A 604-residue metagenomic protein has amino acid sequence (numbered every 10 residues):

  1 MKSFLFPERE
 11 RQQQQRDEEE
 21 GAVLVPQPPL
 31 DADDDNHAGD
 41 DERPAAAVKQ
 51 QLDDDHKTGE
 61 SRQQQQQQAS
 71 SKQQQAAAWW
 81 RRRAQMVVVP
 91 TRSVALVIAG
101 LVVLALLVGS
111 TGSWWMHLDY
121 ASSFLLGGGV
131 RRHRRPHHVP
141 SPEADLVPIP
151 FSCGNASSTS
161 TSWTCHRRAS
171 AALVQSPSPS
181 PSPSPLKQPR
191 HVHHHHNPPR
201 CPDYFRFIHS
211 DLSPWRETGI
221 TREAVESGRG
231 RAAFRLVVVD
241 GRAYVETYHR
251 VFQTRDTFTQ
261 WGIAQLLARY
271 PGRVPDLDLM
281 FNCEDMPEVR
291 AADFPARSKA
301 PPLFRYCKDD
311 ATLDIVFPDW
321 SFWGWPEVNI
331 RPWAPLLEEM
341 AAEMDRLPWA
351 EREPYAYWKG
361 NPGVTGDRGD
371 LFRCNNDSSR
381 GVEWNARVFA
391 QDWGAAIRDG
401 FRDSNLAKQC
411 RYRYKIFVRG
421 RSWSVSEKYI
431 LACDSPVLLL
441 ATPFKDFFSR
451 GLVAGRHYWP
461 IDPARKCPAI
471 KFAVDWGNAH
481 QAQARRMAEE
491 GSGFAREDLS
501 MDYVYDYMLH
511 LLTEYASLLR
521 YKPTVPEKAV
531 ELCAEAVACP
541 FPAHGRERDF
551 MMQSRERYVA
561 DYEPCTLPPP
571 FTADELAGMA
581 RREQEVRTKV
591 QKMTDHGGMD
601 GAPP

Functional and structural regions predicted by a protein language model:
M1-P90: Short, low-complexity, Lys/Arg-enriched N-terminal segments of secretory-pathway carbohydrate enzymes
K2-L5, Q73-N405, V525-L532, V537 (+1 more regions): Secretory-pathway glycan-assembly enzymes, especially type II membrane glycosyltransferases that use nucleotide-sugar
V23-L24, D40, A407-P604: Catalytic binding pocket for nucleotide-activated donors in carbohydrate/polymer assembly enzymes
